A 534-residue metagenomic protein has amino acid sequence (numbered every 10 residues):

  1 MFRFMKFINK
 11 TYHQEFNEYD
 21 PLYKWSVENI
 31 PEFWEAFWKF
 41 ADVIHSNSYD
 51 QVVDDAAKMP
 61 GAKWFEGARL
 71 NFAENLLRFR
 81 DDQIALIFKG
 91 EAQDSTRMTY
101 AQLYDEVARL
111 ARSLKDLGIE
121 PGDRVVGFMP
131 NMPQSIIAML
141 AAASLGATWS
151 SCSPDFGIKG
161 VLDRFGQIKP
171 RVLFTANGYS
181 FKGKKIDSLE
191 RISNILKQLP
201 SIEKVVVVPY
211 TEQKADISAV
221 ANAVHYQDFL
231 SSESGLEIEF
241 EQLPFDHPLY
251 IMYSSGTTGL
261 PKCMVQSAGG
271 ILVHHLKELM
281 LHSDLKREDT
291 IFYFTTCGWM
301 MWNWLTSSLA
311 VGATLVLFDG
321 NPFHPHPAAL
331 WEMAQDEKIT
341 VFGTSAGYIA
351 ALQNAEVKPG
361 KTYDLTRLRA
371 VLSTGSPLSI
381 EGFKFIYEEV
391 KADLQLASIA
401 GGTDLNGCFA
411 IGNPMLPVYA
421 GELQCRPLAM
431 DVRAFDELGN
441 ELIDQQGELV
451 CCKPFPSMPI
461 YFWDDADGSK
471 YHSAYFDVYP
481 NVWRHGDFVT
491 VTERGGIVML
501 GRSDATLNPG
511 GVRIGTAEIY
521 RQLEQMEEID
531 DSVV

Functional and structural regions predicted by a protein language model:
P21-W25, A73, L86-L140, G157-L162 (+2 more regions): Conserved AMP-binding/adenylate-forming core of the ANL superfamily
D82-I84, V206-V207, S218-Y253, L260 (+3 more regions): Conserved pre-ATP/AMP-binding loop-to-beta segment of ANL
G127, C152-G178, I192, F323 (+6 more regions): AMP-binding/adenylate-forming catalytic core of the ANL superfamily
S144-D228, S345-A346: Structural core segment of the AMP-binding/adenylate-forming
K169-L173, E190-V205, D289-I291, V316 (+2 more regions): Conserved helix-loop-beta element of the AMP-binding
G270-T290, M300-T340, A355: Conserved AMP-binding/adenylation subdomain of ANL enzymes
L305, A310-A313, I339-T344, Q353-V418: Gly/Ser/Thr-rich phosphate-binding loop
P427, N440-F476, V512-T516: Conserved ATP/PPi-binding loop(s) of AMP-dependent carboxylate-activating enzymes
